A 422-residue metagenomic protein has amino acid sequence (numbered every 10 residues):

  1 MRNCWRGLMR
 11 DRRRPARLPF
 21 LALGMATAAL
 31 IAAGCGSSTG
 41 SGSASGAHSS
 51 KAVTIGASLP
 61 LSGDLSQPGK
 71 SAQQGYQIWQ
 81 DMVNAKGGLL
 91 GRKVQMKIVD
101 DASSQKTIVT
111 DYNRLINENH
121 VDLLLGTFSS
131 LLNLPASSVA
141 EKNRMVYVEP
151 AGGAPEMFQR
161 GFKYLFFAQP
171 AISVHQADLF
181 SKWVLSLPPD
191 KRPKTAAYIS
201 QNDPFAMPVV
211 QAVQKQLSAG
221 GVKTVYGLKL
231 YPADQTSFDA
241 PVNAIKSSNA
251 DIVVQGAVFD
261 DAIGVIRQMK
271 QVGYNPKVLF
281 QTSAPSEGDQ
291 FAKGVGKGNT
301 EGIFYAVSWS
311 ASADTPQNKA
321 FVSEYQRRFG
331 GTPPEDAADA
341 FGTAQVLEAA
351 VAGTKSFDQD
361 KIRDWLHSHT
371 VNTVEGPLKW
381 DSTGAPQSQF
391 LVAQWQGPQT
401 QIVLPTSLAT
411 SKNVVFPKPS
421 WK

Functional and structural regions predicted by a protein language model:
M1-T54, A85, S420-K422: Short, low-complexity disordered leader/linker segments with a strong preference for bacterial N-terminal type II
G36-H48, Q67-A72, G87-Q159, L230-D239 (+1 more regions): Beta-alpha junction/loop-to-helix N-cap segments that form part of ligand/metal-binding clefts
G46-Q77, V99-K106, F128-S129, I199-P208 (+3 more regions): Extracytoplasmic "Venus flytrap"
V53, Q74-M96, K191, A219-K223: Signal peptide-proximal N-terminal region of secreted/periplasmic/extracellular or secretory-lumen proteins
K106-T110, L131, P155-E156, K163-V272 (+1 more regions): Extracellular/periplasmic Venus flytrap/periplasmic-binding protein
L115-F128, V148-P150, T195-S200, N249-F259 (+3 more regions): Periplasmic-binding protein-like
P170, M269-F341, A352, P405-K422: Extracellular/periplasmic periplasmic-binding protein-like sensory domains
R327-A337, E348-L404, A409: Segments of small-molecule ligand-sensing domains
